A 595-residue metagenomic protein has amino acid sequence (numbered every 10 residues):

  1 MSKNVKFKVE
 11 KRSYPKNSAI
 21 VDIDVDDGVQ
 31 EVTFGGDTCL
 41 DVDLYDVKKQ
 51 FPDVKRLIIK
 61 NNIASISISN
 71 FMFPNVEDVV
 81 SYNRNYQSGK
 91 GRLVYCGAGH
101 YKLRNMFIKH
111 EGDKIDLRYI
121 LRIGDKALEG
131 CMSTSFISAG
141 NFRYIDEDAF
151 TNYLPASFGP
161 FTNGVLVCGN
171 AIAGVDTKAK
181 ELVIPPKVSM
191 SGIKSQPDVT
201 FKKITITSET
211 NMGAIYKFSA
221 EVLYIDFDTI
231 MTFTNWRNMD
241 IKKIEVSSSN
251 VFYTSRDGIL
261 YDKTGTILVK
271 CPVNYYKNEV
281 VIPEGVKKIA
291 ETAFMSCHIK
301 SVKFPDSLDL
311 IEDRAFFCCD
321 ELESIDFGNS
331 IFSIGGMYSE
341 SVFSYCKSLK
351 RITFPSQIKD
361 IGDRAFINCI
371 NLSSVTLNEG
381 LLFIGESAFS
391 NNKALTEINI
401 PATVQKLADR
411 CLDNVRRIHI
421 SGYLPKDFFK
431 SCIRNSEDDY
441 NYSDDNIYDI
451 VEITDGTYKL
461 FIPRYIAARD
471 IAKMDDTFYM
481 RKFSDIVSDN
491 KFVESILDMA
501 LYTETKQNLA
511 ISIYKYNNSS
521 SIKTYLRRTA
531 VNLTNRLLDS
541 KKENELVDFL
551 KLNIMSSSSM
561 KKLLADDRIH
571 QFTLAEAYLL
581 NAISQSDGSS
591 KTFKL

Functional and structural regions predicted by a protein language model:
M1-S65, M72-R122, E129-D146, N152-C168 (+12 more regions): Structural signature of tandem-repeat unit edges
E543-L550, L574-L580: Ankyrin repeat structural motif
S557-L564, S590-T592: Boundary/linker segments of alpha-helical solenoid repeat arrays
Q571-L595: Eukaryotic acidic, Ser/Thr-rich intrinsically disordered low-complexity regions
